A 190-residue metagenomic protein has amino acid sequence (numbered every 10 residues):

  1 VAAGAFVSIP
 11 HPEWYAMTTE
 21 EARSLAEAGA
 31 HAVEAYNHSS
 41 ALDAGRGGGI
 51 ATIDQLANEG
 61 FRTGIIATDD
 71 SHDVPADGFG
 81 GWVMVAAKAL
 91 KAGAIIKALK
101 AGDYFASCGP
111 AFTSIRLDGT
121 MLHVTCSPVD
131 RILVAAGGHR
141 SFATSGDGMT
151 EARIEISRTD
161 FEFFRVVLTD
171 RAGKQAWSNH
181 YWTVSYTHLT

Functional and structural regions predicted by a protein language model:
V1-G78, A106, T120, V124 (+4 more regions): Domain-core and long-helix interface of multi-subunit machines
A76-C108: His/Asp/Glu-enriched, well-ordered alpha-helical/loop segment that forms or immediately abuts the divalent-metal
I95-V129: Surface beta-strand/loop "capping" patches
F142-G148: Short beta-strand segments within Ig-like beta-sandwich modules, predominantly Fibronectin type-III
T150-A152: Ser/Thr-rich low-complexity repeats and stalk/linker segments
G173-S185: Edge beta-strands of extracellular beta-sandwich domains
T187-T190: Conserved small/polar residues in nucleotide/adenosyl-binding loops
